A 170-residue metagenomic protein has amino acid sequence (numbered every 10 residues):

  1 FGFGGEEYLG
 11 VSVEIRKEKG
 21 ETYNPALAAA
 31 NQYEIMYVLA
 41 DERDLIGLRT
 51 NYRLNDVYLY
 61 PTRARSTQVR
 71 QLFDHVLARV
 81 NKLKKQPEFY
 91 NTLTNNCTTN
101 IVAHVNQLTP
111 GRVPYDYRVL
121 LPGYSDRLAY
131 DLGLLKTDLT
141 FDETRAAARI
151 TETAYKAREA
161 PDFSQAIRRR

Functional and structural regions predicted by a protein language model:
F1, L9-V13, I35-Y37, Y60-T62 (+4 more regions): Generic structural hydrophobic/aromatic packing signal, biased to beta-strands
F1-D56: Glycine-rich catalytic cores of cysteine/serine-nucleophile enzymes that process amide/ester linkages in cell-envelope
E6-E7, E14, E18-E21, E34 (+7 more regions): Glutamate identity and glutamate-enriched acidic tracts
R16, A28, R49, R63 (+2 more regions): Generic, ordered loop/turn and secondary-structure boundary motif
A26, M36-I46, Y58-R63, Y155 (+1 more regions): Generic preference for hydrophobic/aromatic residues in regular secondary structure cores
V38-V80: A structural motif
A64, L77-R170: Activation targets extended, charge/polar-rich intrinsically disordered C-terminal tails
